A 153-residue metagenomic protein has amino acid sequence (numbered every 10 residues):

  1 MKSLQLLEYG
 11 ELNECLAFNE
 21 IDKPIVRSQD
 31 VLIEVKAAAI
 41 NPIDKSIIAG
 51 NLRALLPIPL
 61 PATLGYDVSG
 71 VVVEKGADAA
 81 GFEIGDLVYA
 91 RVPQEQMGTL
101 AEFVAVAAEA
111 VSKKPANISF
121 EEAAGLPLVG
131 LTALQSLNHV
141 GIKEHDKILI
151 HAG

Functional and structural regions predicted by a protein language model:
S3, G70-V72, G85, K114 (+1 more regions): Residue-level signal for nonpolar/aromatic packing positions in well-ordered secondary structure
Q5, I47, L56-P59, V68 (+3 more regions): Hydrophobic alpha-helical segments typical of transmembrane helices and their membrane-interface/capping positions
G10-L16, P42-I43: Short N-terminal binding/cap micro-motifs at the start of the first secondary-structure element
F18-K23, S69-V71, F103-A105, V111: Conserved hydrophobic/aromatic beta-strand scaffold that supports enzyme active sites
D22-I40, L52-E95: Glycine-rich beta-strand-centered segment in the early N-terminal region that forms part of a ligand/cofactor-binding
I43-A49: Cytochrome P450 core scaffold surrounding the K-helix E-X-X-R motif and the conserved "meander" helix-loop region
A90-G153: NAD(P)H dinucleotide-binding glycine-rich loop of Rossmann-like/cofactor-binding domains, especially the beta1-alpha1
